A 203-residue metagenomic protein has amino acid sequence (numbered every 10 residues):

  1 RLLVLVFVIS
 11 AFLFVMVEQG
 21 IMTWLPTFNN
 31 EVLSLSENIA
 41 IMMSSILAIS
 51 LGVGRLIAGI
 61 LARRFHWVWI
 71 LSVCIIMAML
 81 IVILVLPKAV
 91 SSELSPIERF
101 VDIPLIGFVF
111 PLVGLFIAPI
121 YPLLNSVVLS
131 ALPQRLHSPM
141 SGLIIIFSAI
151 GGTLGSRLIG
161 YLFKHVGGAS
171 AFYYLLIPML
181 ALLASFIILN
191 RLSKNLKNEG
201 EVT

Functional and structural regions predicted by a protein language model:
L2-S45: Extracytoplasmic gate region of multi-pass secondary transporters
N29-N30, L61-A62, L158-G167, A171: Interfacial helix-cap and linker-helix signal at transmembrane-aqueous boundaries of multi-pass secondary transporters
S34-S50, L105, P139-L143: Loop-to-transmembrane helix entry
A48-I49, V53, A149-G151: Short hydrophobic/small-residue motifs within alpha-helical transmembrane segments of multi-pass transporter-like
G54-W67, E93, F163-K164: Helix-to-loop junctions at the C-terminal end of transmembrane segments in multipass secondary transporters
V68-L124: C-terminal transmembrane helical hairpin of 12-TM major facilitator-type secondary transporters
A131-G167: A late C-terminal transmembrane helix in Major Facilitator Superfamily
L176-T203: Multi-pass alpha-helical transporter architecture, strongest for 12-TM Major Facilitator/SLC carriers used
